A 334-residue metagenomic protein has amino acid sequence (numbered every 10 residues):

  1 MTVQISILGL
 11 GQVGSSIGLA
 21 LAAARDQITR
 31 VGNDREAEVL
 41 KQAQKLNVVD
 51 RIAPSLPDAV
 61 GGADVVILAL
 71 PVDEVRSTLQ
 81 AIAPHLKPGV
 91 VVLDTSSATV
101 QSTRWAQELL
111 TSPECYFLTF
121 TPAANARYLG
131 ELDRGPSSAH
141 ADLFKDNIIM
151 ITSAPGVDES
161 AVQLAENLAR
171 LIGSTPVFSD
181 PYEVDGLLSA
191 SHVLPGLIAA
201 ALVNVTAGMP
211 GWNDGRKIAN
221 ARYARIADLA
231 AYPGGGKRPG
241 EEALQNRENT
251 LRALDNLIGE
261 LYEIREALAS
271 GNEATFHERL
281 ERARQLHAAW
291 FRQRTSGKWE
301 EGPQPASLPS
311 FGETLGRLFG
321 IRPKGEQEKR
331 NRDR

Functional and structural regions predicted by a protein language model:
M1-G61: NAD(P)+-binding Rossmann beta1-loop-alpha1 motif at the extreme N-terminus of oxidoreductases
Q27, K87-V90, P113-C115: A short helix->loop->beta-strand "cap" motif at the edges of active sites that frequently abuts
V39, E74, T99-S102: Conserved short alpha-helix immediately C-terminal to the canonical SAM/SAH-binding motif I of Rossmann-like
L56-L93, S97, I148-T152: Rossmann-like NAD(P)-binding element
E108-T175, D185-L188: Rossmann-fold dinucleotide-binding core
E159-I172, E183-P210, R216-G235, L251-G259: Active-site-proximal catalytic alpha-helix in oxidoreductases
N213-H287: Interdomain hinge/lid region at the active-site interface of Rossmann-like NAD(P)-dependent oxidoreductases
L257-R334: Long, low-complexity C-terminal extensions of enzymes
